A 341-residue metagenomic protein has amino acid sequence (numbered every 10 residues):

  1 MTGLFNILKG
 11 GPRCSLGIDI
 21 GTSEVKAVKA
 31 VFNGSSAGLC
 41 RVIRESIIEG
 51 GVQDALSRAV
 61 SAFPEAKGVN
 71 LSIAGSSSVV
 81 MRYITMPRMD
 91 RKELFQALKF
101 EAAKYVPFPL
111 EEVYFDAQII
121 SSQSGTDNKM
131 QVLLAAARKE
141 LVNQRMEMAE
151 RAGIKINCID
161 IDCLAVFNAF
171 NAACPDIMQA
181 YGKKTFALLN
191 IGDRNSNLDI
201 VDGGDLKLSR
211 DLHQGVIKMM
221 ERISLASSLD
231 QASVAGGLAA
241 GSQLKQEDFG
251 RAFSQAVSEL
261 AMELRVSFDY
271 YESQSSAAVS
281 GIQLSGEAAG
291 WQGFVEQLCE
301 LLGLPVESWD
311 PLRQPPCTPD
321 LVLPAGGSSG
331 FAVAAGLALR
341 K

Functional and structural regions predicted by a protein language model:
M1-K341: Hydrophobic/aromatic-enriched cytosolic interaction surfaces used to assemble or bind macromolecules
